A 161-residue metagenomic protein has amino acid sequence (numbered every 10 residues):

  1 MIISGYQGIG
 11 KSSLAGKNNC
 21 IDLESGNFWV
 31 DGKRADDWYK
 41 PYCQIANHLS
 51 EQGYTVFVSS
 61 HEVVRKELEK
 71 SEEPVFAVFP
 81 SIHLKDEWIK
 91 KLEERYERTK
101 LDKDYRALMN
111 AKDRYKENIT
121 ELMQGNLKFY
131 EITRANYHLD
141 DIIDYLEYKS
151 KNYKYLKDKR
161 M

Functional and structural regions predicted by a protein language model:
M1-I3, I21, F76-V78, K128-E131: Hydrophobic/aromatic beta-strand patches that form the interior of the parallel beta-sheet core in alpha/beta enzyme
M1-N18: Glycine-rich phosphate-binding P-loop
M1-Y6, Y155-M161: N-terminal intrinsically disordered, low-complexity tails enriched in polar/charged
S4-Q7, V58-E62, P80, I132-N136: Structural motif
L14-A15, K66-E72, K91, K116-L122 (+1 more regions): Short, aromatic/basic amphipathic alpha-helical patches
N19-F76: Conserved nucleotide-sensing/catalytic segment adjacent to the nucleotide-binding pocket in NTP-handling enzymes
S59-L101: ATP-dependent NMP and nucleoside kinases share a basic, alpha-helical "lid"
R98-K159: Small-molecule kinase domains that catalyze NTP-dependent phosphoryl transfer to phosphate-bearing small molecules
